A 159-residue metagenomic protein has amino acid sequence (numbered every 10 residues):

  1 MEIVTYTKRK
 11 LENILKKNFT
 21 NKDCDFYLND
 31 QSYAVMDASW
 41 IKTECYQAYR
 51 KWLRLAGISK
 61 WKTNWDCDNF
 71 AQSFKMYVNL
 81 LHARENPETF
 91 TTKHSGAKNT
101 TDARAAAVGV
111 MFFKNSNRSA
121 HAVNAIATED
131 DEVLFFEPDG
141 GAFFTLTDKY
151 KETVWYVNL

Functional and structural regions predicted by a protein language model:
M1-L159: A structural boundary/capping signal
